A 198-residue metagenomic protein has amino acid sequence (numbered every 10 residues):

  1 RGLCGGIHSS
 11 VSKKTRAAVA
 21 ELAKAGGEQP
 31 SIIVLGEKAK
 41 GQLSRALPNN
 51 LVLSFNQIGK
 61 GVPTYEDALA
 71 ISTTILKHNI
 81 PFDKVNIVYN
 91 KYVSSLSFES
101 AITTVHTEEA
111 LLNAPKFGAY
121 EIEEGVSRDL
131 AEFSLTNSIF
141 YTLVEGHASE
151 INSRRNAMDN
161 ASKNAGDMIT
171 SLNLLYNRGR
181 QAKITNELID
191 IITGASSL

Functional and structural regions predicted by a protein language model:
R1-L198: C-terminal beta-strand-loop-alpha-helix "lid" module of Rossmann-like NAD(P)-dependent dehydrogenases
